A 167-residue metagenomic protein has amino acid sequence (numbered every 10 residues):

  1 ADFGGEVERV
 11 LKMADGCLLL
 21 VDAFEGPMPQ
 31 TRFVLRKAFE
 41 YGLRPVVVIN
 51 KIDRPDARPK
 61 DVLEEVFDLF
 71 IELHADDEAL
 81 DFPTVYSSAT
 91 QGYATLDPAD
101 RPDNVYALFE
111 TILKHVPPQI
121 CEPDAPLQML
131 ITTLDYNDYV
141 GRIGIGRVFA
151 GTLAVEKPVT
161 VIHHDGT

Functional and structural regions predicted by a protein language model:
A1-T167: Structural and coupling elements of P-loop NTPases
